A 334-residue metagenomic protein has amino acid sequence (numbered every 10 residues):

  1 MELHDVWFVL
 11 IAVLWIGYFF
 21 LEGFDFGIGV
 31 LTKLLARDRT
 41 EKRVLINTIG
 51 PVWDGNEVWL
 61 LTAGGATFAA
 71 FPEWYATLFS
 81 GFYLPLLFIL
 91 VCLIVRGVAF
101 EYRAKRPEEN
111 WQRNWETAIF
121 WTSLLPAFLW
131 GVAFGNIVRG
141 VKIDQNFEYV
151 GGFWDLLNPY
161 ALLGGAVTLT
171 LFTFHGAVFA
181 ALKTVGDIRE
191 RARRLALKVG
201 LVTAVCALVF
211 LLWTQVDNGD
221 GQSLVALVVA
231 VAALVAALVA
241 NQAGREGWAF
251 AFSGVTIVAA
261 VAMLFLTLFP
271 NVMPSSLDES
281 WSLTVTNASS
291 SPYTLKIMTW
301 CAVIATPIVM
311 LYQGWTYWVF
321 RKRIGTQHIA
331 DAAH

Functional and structural regions predicted by a protein language model:
M1-G55, L61-G64: N-terminal signal-anchor module of multipass membrane proteins
V13-I16, F20, V44-V58, G81-V91 (+3 more regions): Alpha-helical transmembrane segments of integral membrane proteins, especially early/N-terminal helices
I28-P51, F68-W74, E101-Q112, F174-R194 (+4 more regions): Juxtamembrane membrane-water interface segments of multi-pass membrane proteins, especially cytoplasmic-side
V52-S123, D144, G221: Membrane-interface helix-loop-helix modules in multi-pass inner-membrane proteins
Y102-A249, M263: Long, contiguous internal "core" modules enriched in hydrophobic/ aromatic residues
L156-L171, P292-V309: Hydrophobic alpha-helical transmembrane segments
V258-S280: Juxtamembrane non-transmembrane "cap" segments at the membrane-aqueous interface of multi-pass membrane proteins
S275-I297: Short, membrane-exposed interhelical loops at transmembrane-helix boundaries
